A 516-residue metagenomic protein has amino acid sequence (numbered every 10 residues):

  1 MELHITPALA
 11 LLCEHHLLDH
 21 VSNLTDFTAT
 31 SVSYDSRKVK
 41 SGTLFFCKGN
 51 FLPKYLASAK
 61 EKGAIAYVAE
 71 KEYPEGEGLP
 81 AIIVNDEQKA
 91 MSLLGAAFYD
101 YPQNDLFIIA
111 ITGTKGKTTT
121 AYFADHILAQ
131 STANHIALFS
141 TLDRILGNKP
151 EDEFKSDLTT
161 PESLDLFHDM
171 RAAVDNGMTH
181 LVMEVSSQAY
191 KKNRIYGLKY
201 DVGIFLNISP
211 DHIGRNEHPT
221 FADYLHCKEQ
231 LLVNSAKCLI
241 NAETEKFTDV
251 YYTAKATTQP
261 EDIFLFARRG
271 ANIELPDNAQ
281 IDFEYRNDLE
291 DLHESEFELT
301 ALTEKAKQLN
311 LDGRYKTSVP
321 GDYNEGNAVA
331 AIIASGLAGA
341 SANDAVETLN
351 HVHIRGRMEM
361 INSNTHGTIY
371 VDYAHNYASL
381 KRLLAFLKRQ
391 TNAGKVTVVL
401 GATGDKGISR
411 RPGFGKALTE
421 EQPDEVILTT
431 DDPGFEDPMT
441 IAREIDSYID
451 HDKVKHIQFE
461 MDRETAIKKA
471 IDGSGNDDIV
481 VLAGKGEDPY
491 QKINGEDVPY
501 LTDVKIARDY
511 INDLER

Functional and structural regions predicted by a protein language model:
M1-L17, S41-L44, G49-L52, A334-N343 (+3 more regions): ATP-dependent carboxylate-amine ligase
M1-L93, A97, K316, P320 (+2 more regions): N-terminal leader/targeting and accessory segments in enzymes
V39, A59, K71-L79, G147-K149 (+3 more regions): Short loop/helix-cap segments at secondary-structure boundaries that form the rim of catalytic
K60-E61, V174, Y196, T419: Non-catalytic positions within long, well-ordered alpha-helices that form the structural scaffold/packing of enzyme
I65-E75, S140-D143, E243-E245, A267-A271 (+1 more regions): Short, polar loop motifs at secondary-structure junctions
E75-E77, V202-I369, S447-D450: Acidic, Mg2+-coordinating active-site environments of NTP-dependent enzymes
M91-A242, K246-E261, T391, E515: Phosphate-binding loop of NTP-binding sites
L138, M183, G203, I240 (+4 more regions): Structural beta-sheet core signal
